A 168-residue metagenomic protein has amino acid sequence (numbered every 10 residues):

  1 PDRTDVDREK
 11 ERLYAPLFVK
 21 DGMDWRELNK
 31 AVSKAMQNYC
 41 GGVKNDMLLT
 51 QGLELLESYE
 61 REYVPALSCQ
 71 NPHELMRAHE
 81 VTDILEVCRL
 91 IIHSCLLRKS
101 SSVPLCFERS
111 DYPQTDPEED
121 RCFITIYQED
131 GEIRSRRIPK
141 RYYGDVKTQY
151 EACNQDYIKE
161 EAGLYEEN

Functional and structural regions predicted by a protein language model:
P1-N168: Glycine- and aromatic-enriched mobile tails/lids
